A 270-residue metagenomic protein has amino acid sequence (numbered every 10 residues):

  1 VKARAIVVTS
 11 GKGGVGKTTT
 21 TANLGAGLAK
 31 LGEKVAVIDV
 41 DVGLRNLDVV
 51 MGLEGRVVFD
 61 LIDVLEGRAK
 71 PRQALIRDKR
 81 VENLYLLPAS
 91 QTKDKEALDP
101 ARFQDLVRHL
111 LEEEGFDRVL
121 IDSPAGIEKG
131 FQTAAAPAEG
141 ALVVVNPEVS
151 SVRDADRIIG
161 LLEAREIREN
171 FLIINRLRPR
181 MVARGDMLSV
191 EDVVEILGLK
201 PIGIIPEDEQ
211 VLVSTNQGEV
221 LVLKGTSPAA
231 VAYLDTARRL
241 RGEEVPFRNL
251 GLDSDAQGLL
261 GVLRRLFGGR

Functional and structural regions predicted by a protein language model:
V1-A3: Phosphate-binding P-loop
A5, L86, P201-I204: Conserved beta-strand scaffold positions in the cores of enzyme catalytic domains, especially in NTP/NDP-utilizing
A5-K70: Walker A/P-loop NTP-binding active-site region of P-loop NTPases, recognizing the glycine-rich GxxxxGKT/S
S10, D39, P88-Q91, S123 (+1 more regions): Flexible glycine-/small-residue-rich
V42-D117, V213-Q217, V222: P-loop/Walker-type NTP enzyme "switch/lid" segment
R102-D105, H109-E113, R118-V213: Conserved catalytic-core segment of NTP-binding enzymes
A164-R270: C-terminal lobe/tail of nucleotide-utilizing enzymes
